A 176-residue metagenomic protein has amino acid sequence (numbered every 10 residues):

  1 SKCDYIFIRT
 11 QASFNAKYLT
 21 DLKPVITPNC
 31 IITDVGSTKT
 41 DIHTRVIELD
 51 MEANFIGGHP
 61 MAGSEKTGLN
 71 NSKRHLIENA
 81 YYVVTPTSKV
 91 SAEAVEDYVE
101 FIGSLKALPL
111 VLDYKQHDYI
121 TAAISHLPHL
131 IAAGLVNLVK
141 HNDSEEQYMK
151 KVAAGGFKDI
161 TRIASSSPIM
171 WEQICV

Functional and structural regions predicted by a protein language model:
S1-I26, C30-I31: Rossmann-like NAD(P)-binding element
F7, L49-E52, S72-L76, H126-L130: Short, hinge-like loop/turn segments at secondary-structure boundaries
R9-Q11, G36, P86: Glycine-rich, N-terminal phosphate-binding loop of Rossmann-like dinucleotide-binding domains
S13-F14, K39, A62, V90: Glycine-rich nucleotide phosphate-binding loop and flanking beta-alpha elements of Rossmann-like dinucleotide-binding
T20-N70: Rossmann-like NAD(P)(H) cofactor-binding subdomain of soluble oxidoreductases
L76-I163: Internal alpha-helical scaffold of NAD(P)-dependent oxidoreductase catalytic cores
I174-V176: C-terminal active-site/capping subdomain that shapes the small-molecule cofactor and substrate pocket of enzyme
